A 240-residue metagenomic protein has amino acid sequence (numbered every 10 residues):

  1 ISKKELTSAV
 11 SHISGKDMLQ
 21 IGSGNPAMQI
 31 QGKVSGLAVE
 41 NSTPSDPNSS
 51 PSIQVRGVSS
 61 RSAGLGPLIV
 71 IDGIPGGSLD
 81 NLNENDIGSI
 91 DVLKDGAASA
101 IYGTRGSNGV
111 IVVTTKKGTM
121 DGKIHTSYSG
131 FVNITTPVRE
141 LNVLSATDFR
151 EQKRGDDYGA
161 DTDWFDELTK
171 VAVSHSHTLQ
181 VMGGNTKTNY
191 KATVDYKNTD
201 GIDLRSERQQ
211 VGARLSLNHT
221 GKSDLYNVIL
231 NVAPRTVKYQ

Functional and structural regions predicted by a protein language model:
I1-R235: Short, small/polar-rich motifs associated with maturation and membrane association, primarily at protein termini
T236-Q240: Short, intrinsically disordered, charge-balanced linker/junction segments flanking boundaries in proteins
